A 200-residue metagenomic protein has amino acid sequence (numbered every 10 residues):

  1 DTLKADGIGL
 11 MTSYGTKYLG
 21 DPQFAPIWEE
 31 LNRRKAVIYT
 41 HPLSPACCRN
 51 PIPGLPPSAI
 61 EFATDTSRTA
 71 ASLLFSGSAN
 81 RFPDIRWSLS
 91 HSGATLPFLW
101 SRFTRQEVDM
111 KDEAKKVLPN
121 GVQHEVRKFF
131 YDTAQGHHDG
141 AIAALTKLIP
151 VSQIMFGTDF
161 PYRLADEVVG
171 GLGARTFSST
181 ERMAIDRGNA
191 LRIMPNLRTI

Functional and structural regions predicted by a protein language model:
T2-Q153: Catalytic pocket-lining loop regions of alpha/beta-barrel enzymes, especially the amidohydrolase/enolase/GH5 lineages
I85, L118, Y131-D132, D139-M155 (+1 more regions): Mid-to-C-terminal alpha-helical segments outside catalytic/metal-binding sites
